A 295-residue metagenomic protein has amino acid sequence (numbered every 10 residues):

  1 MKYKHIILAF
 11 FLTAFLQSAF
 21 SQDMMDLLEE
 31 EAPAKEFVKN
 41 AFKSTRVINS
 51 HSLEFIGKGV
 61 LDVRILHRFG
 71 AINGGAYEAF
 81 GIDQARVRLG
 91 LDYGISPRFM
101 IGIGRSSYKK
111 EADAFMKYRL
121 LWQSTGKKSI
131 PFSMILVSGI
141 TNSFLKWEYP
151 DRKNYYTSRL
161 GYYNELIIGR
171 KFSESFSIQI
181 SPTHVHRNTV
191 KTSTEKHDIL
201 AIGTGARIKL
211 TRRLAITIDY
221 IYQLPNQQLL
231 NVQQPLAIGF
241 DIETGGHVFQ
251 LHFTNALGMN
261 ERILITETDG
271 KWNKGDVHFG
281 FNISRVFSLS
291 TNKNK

Functional and structural regions predicted by a protein language model:
M1-M24: Bacterial Sec-dependent N-terminal signal peptides
Q22-R152, L160-N164, G169-I180, H184-N188 (+3 more regions): Transmembrane beta-barrel domains of Gram-negative outer membranes and organellar outer membranes
R159, K209, D219, L230-N231: Low-complexity, polar/charged sequence tracts that form flexible coils or short amphipathic helices and often embed
T189-V190, T194: Extended, charged alpha-helical interaction scaffolds
K196-A201, V232-L236: Charged helix-capping and loop-helix junction motifs
R212-T217, Q223: Extended serine/threonine-enriched, polar tracts that run as long, contiguous segments within proteins
